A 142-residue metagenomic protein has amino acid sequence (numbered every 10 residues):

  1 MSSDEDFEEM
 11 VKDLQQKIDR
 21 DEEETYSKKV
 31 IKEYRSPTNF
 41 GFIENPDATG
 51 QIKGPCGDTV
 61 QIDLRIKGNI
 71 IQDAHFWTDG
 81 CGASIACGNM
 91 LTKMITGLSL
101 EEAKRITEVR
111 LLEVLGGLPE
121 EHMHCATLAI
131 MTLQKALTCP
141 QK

Functional and structural regions predicted by a protein language model:
M1-G41, T49, Q72, L98-K142: C-terminal binding/interaction regions
I43, K53-G57: A short catalytic or substrate-binding loop motif that flags glycine-/basic-rich loops and adjacent residues that bind
A48-I52, W77: Short, solvent-exposed loop/turn elements at beta->coil junctions and helix N-caps that rim active or binding pockets
D58-N69: Short beta-strand elements
N69-I70, A74-C81: A short interface-forming secondary-structure element
T78-C87, C125: Short, thiol/selenol-centered motifs that function as redox-active sites or metal-ligating centers
A83-L98: Alpha-helical support elements that line or immediately flank enzyme active sites and cofactor-binding pockets
